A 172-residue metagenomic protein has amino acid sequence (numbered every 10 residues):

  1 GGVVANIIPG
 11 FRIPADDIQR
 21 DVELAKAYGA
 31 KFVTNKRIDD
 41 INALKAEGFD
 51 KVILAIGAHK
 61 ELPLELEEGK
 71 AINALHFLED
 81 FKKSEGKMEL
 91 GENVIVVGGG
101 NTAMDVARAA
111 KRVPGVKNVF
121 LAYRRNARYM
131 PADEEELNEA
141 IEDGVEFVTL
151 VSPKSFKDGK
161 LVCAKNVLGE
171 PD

Functional and structural regions predicted by a protein language model:
G1-N6: Gly-rich Lys/Arg/Thr-decorated short loops/hinges at beta-loop-alpha junctions or inter-strand turns that position
I7-R12: Short glycine-enriched, charge-decorated loop/helix-capping segments at active-site entrances that position
D16-L62, H76-L90, R112-D172: A Rossmann-like FAD-binding core segment of flavoenzymes
L62-E68: Short loop/helix-cap segments at secondary-structure boundaries that form the rim of catalytic
E89-G100: Beta1/beta-strand and adjacent pyrophosphate-binding region of the FAD-binding site in flavoprotein oxidoreductases
A103: N-terminal Rossmann-fold NAD(P) dinucleotide-binding loop
